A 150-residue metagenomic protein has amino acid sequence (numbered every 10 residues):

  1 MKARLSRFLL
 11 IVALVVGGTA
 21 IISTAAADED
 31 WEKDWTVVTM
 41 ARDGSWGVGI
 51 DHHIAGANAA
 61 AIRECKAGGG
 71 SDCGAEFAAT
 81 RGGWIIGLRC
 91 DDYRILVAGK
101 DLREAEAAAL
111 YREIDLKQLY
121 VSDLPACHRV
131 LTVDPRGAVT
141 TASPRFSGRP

Functional and structural regions predicted by a protein language model:
K2-R7, I22-P150: Secreted/extracellular ectodomain signature
L9-A20: Bacterial N-terminal signal peptides
